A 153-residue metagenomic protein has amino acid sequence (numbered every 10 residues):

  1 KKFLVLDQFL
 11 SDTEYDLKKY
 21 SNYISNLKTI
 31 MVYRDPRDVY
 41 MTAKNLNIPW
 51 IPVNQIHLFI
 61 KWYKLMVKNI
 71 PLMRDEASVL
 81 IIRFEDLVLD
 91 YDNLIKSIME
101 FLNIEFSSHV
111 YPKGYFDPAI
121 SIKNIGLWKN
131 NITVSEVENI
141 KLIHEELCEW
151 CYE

Functional and structural regions predicted by a protein language model:
K2-H109: PAPS-dependent sulfotransferase catalytic domain
K44-N47, V67, P71-R74, D92-N93 (+1 more regions): PAPS-dependent sulfotransferases, especially Golgi type II membrane carbohydrate sulfotransferases
